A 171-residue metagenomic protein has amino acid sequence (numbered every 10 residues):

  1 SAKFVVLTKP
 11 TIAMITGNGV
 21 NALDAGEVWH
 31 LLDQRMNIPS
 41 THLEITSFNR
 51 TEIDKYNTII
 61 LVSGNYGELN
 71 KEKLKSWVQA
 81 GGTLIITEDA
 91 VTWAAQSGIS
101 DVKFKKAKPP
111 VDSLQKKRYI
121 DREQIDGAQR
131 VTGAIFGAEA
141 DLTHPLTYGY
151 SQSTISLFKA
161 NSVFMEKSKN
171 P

Functional and structural regions predicted by a protein language model:
S1-P171: Intrinsic-disorder/low-complexity accessory segments
